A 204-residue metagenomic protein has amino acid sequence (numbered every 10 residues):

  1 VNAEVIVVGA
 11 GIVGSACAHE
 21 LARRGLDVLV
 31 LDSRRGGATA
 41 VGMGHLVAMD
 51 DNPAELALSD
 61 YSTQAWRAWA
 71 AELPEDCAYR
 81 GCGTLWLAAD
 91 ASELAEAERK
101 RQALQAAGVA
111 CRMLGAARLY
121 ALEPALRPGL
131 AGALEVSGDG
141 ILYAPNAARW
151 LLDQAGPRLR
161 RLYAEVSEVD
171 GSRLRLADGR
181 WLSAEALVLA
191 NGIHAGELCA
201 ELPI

Functional and structural regions predicted by a protein language model:
V1-V13, L29: Beta1/beta-strand and adjacent pyrophosphate-binding region of the FAD-binding site in flavoprotein oxidoreductases
V13, G36, H194: Conserved Rossmann-like nucleotide-cofactor binding loop
A18, A22, Q154: Gly/Ala-rich phosphate-binding loop of Rossmann-like dinucleotide-binding domains, activating on the conserved
A22-V41: Glycine-rich FAD pyrophosphate-binding loop
D32, G115-A116, L162-E165: Short loop/edge segments at beta-strand edges and connector loops that shape dinucleotide/nucleotide cofactor-binding
M43-L122: Dinucleotide-binding Rossmann-like beta1-alpha1 core, especially the glycine-rich loop that anchors the ADP
L134-A186, A190-N191: Helical element adjacent to the flavin cofactor pocket in flavoenzyme catalytic cores
L189-I204: Flavin (primarily FAD) binding-site architecture
